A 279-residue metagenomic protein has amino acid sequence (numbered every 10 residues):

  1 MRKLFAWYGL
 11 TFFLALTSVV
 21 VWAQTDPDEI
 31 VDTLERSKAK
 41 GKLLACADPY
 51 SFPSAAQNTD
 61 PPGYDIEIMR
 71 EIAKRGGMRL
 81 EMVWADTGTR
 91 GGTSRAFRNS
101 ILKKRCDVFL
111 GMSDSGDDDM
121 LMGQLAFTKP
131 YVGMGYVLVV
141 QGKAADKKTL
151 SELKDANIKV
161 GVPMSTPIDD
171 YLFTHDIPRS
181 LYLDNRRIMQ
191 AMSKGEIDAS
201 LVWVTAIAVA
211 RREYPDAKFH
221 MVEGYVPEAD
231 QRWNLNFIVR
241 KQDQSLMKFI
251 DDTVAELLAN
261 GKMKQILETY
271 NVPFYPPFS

Functional and structural regions predicted by a protein language model:
M1-G9: Bacterial N-terminal signal peptides that target proteins for export
Y8-S18: Bacterial N-terminal signal peptides
Q24-D28, L34, G63-R75, A144 (+4 more regions): Extended ligand-binding regions for polar small-molecule ligands
Q24-M112: Extracytoplasmic small-molecule ligand-binding "clamshell" domains of the periplasmic binding protein/Venus flytrap
D48-P49, P130-V140, V204-A255, V272-S279: Periplasmic-binding protein-like
A55-N58, M69-A85, L150-K154, P163-N185 (+3 more regions): Ligand-binding cleft/hinge of the Venus flytrap
M78, S113-D169, F173: A conserved helix-loop-strand patch within extracytoplasmic ligand-binding domains of the periplasmic binding
G88-F109, M122-A126, S151-E152, T174 (+2 more regions): Short helices/loops that flank or line small-molecule/ion binding pockets
